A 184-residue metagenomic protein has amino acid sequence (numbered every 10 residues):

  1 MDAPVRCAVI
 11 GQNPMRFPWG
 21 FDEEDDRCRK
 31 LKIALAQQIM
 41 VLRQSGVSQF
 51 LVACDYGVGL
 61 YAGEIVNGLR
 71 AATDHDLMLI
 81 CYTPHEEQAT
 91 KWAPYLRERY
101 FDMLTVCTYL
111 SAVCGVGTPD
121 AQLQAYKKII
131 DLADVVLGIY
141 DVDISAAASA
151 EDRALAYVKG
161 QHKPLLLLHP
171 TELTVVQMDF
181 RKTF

Functional and structural regions predicted by a protein language model:
M1-F184: Acidic/glycine-enriched connector segments
